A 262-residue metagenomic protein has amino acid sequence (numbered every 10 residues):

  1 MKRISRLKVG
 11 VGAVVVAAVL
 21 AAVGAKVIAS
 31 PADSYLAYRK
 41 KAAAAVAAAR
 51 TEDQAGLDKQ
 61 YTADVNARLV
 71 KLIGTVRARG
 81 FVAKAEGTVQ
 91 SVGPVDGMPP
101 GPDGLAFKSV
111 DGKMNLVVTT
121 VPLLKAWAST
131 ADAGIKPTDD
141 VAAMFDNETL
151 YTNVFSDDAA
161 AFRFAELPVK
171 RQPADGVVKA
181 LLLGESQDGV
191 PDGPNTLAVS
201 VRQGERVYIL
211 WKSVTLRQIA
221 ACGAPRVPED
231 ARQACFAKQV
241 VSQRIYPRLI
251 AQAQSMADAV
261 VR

Functional and structural regions predicted by a protein language model:
K2-A17: N-terminal Sec-pathway targeting helices
A22-A29: Juxtamembrane cytosolic interface motif at the C-terminal end of transmembrane helices
S30-N115, A126-W127, D132-A165, R171-Q172: N-terminal "mature-domain start" segment
V118, D140, D146-L150, R244 (+1 more regions): Extracytoplasmic/secreted proteins, especially bacterial periplasmic and envelope-associated proteins
T120-P122, K212-V214: A mature extracytoplasmic/lumenal domain signature
N147-Q203: Signature of long, low-cysteine stretches enriched in small and polar/charged residues
V207-L210: Structural recognition of the beta-strand scaffold that forms the well-ordered cores of secreted hydrolase catalytic
S213-R262: Surface-exposed amphipathic alpha-helical segments
